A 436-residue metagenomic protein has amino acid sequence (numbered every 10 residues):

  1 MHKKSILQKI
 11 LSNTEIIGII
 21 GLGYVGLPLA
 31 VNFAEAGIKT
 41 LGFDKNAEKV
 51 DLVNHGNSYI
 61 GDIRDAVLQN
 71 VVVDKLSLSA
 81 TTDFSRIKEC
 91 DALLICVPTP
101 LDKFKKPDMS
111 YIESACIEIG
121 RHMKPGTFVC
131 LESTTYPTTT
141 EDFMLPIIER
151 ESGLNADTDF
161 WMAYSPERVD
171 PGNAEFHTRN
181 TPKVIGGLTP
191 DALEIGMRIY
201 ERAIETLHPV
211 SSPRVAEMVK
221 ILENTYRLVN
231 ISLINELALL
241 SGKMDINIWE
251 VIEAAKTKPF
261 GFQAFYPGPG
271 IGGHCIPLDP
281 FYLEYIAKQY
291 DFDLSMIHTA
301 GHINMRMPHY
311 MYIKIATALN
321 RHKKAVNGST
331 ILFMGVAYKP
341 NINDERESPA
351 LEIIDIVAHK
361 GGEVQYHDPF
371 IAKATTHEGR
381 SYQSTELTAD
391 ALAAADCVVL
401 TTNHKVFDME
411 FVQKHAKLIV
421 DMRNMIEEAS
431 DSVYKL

Functional and structural regions predicted by a protein language model:
M1-L436: Structural/interface elements that position substrates and couple domains in central-metabolism enzymes
